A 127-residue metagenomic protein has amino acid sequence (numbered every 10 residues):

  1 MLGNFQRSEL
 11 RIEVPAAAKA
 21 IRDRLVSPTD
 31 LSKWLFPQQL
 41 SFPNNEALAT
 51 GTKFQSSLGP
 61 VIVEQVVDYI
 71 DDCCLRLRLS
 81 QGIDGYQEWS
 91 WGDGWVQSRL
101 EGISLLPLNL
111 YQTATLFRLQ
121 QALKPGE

Functional and structural regions predicted by a protein language model:
M1-N45: Hydrophobic ligand-binding cavity/cleft-lining segments
G3-R7, G51, D84, D93: A general secondary-structure signal for short beta-strands and their flanking turns/coil in non-transmembrane regions
S8, S27, S32, S41 (+5 more regions): Generic serine detector
E13, S32-F36, L40-Y86, Y111-A114: Glycine-rich portal/gate segments that line the openings of hydrophobic small-molecule binding cavities
I21-L25, L31, F54, V67 (+3 more regions): Hydrophobic pocket/interface hotspot
C74-E127: Beta-strand/loop substructures that line and gate deep hydrophobic ligand-binding cavities in soluble
